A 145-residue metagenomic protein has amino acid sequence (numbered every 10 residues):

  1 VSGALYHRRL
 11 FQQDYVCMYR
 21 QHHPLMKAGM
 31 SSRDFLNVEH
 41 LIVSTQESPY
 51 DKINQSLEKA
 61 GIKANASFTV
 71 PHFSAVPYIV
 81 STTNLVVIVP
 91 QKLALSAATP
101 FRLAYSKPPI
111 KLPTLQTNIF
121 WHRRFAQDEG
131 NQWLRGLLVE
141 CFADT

Functional and structural regions predicted by a protein language model:
V1-Y15, Y19, A104-S106: Short beta-strand-centered segments that line the small-molecule binding cleft or hinge of alpha/beta clamshell
G3, L25-K27, E39-A60, Q127-N131 (+1 more regions): Secondary-structure junction motif
R8, R33, P77-Y78: Alpha-helical segments flanking ligand/cofactor-binding loops in enzyme cores
M18, I42-V43, T69, V87 (+1 more regions): Active-site-adjacent beta-strand anchor residues
R20-H22, M26-S32, L93, L103-T145: A late-sequence structural motif
Q46-A104: Hydrophobic hinge/microswitch elements
